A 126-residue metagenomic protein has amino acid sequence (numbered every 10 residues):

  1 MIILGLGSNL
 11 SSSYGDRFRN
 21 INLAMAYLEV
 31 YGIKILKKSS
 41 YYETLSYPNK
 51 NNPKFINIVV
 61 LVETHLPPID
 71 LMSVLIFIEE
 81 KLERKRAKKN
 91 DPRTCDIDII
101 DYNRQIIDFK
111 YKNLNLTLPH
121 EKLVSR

Functional and structural regions predicted by a protein language model:
M1-I33, S39-E43: N-terminal beta1-alpha1 ligand-phosphate binding loop
I2, K34-K37, K54-I58, R93-I97: A generic structural signal for short beta-strands and their flanking turns/coil linkers
L4, S8, V60-V62, I99: Preference for bulky hydrophobic residues occupying beta-strand positions in well-ordered beta-sheet regions
L23-A26, F55-I58, E79-K81: Short, low-complexity, polar/charged sequence segments that are solvent-exposed and flexible
V30, V59-V62, V74, V124: Extended aliphatic helical segments
K37-E63: Short, charge-patterned binding micro-sites
Y47-K54, L66-M72, F77-R126: Flexible, gly/pro- and Lys/Arg-enriched active-site loops
